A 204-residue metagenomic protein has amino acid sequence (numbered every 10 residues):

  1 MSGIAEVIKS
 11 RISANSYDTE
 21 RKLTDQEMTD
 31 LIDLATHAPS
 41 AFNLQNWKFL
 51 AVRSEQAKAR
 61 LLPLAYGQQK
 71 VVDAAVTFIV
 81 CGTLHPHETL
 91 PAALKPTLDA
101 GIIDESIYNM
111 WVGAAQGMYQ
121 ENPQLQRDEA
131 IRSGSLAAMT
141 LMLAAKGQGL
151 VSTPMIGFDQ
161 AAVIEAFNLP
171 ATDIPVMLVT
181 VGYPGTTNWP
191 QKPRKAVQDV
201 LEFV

Functional and structural regions predicted by a protein language model:
M1-V204: Acidic, surface-exposed loops and disordered segments
